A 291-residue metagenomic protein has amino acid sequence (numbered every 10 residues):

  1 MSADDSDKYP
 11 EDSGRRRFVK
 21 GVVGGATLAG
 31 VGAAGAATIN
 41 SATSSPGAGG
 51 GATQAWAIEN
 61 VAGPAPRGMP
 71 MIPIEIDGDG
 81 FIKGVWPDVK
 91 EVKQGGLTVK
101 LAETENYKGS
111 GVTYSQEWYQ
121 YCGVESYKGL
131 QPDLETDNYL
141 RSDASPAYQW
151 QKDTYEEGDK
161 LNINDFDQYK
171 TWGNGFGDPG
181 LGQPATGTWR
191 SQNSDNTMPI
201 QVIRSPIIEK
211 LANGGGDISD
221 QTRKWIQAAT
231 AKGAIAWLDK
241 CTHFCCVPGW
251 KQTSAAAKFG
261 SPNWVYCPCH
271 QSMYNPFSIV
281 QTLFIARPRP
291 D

Functional and structural regions predicted by a protein language model:
M1-S2: N-terminal intrinsically disordered, acidic low-complexity segments at the extreme N-terminus
D5-A29: N-terminal secretory signal peptides and thylakoid transit peptides that target proteins across membranes
R16, D239, V265: Short alpha-helical basic/polar micro-motif
L28, L211, F244-C245, Y274-P276: Eukaryotic short linear interaction motifs
G35, I39-K240, F244-Q252, D291: N-terminal pre-ligand scaffold of iron-sulfur
T253-P262: Short linker/helix segments within small regulatory modules
N263-W264, C269-D291: A detector for short metal-coordination/catalytic motifs
